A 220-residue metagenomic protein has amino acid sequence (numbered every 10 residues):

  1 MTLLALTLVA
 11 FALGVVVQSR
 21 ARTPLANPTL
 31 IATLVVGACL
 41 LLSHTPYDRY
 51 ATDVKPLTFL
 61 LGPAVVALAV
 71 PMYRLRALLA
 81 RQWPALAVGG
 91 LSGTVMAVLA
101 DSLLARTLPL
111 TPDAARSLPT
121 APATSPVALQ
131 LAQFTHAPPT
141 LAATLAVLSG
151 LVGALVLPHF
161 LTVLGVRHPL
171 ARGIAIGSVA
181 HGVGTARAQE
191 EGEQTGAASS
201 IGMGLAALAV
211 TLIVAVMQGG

Functional and structural regions predicted by a protein language model:
M1-L8, A51-V66, P112-T120, T140-L148 (+1 more regions): Structural signature of hydrophobic alpha-helical transmembrane segments
M1-T7, G14-Y73, L78-A85, G89 (+1 more regions): Helical membrane-embedded segments and adjacent short helical loop/helix-boundary regions of multi-pass membrane
L3-T7, L78-S102, A143-V152, G202-A207: Entry/N-cap segments of selected transmembrane alpha helices and their immediately preceding amphipathic helices
L30-H44, G62-L68, V88-A100, P119-Q130 (+2 more regions): Small-residue-rich segments of transmembrane alpha-helices in multi-pass membrane proteins, especially helix faces
V70-L86, R106-T107, Q130-L145, G219: Helix-loop-helix hairpins and the membrane-proximal interhelical loops of multi-pass alpha-helical transport proteins
V88-A128, S149-L164: Transmembrane alpha-helices that form the ion-translocation and gating core of multi-pass ion transport proteins
A114-L141, L145-L148, R167-L205: Alpha-helical membrane segments and immediately flanking helix-loop junctions that form or couple to the substrate/ion
T211-G220: Juxtamembrane boundary at the C-terminal end of a transmembrane helix
